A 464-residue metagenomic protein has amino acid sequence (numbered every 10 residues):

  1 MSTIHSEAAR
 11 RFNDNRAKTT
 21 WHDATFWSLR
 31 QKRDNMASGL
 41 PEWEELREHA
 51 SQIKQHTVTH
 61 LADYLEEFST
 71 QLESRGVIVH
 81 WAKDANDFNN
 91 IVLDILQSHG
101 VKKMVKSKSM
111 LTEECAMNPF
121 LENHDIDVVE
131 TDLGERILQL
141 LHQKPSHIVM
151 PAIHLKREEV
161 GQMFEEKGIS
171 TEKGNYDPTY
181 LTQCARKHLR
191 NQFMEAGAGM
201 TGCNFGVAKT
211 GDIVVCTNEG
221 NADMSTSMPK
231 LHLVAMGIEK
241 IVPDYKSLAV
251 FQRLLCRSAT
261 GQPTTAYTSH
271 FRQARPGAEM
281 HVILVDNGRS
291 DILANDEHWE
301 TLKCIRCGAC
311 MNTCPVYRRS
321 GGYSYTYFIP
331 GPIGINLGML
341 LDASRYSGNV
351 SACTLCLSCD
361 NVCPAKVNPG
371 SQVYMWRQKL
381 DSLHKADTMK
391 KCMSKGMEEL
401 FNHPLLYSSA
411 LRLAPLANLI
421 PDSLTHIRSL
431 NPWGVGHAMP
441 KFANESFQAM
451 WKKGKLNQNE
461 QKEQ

Functional and structural regions predicted by a protein language model:
M1, H5-T25, G39, M375 (+1 more regions): Intrinsic disorder at enzyme termini
M1-E297: The feature marks the mature, well-folded catalytic cores of soluble enzymes
D84, C310, N368-P369: Helix N-cap / loop-to-helix initiation motif
L93, N118, E122, A249-Q252 (+5 more regions): Short, well-ordered alpha-helical packing segments
G134, P263-Y267, T388-C392, T425-L430: Short coil/turn segments at secondary-structure boundaries
Y267, R275-T301, Y317-D422: Ferredoxin-type iron-sulfur electron-transfer modules in oxidoreductases and energy-metabolism complexes
L302-I305, A309: Conserved, hydrophobic alpha-helical core segments of structured domains
